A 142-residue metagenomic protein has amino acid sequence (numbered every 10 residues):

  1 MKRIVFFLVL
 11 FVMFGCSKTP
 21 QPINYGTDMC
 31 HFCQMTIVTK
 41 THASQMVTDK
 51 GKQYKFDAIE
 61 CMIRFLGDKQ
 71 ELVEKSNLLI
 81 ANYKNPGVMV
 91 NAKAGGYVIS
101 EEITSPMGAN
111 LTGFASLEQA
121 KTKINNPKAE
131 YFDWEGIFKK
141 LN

Functional and structural regions predicted by a protein language model:
M1-I4: Positively charged n-region of N-terminal signal peptides that target proteins for export
V12-G15: C-terminal motif of bacterial Sec signal peptides marking the signal peptidase cleavage site
S17-T19: Bacterial signal peptide processing site
G26: Short metal-coordination and nucleic-acid-contact micro-motifs, chiefly zinc-binding Cys/His arrays
H31-E71: Post-signal-peptide N-terminal segment of Sec-exported extracytoplasmic proteins
K40-V47, A94-P106: Short aromatic-glycine-(Arg/Gly/Cys) micro-motifs in beta-strand/loop hairpins
K55-K93, Y97: Mature extracytoplasmic domains of secretory-pathway proteins
A115-N142: C-terminal partner/receptor-binding element of secreted or periplasmic proteins
